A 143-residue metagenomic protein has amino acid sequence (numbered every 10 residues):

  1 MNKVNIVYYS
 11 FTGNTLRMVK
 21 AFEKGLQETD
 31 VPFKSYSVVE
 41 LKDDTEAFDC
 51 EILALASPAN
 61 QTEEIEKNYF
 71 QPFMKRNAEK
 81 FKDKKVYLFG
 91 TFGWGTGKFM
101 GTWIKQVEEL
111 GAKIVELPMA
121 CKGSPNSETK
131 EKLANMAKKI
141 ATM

Functional and structural regions predicted by a protein language model:
K3-V4, N14-R17, E23-T29, F33-V39 (+1 more regions): FMN-binding flavodoxin-like domain, especially the glycine-rich phosphate-binding loop
Y9-G13: Short polar catalytic/cofactor-binding loops
